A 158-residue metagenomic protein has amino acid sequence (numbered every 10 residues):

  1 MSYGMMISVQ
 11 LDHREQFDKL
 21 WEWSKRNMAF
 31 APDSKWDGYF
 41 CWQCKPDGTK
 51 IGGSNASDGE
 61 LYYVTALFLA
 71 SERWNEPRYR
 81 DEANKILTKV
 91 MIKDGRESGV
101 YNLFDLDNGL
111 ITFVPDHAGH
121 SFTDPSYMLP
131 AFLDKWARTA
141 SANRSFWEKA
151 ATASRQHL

Functional and structural regions predicted by a protein language model:
M1-E60, A66, R73-E76: N-terminal carbohydrate-binding/catalytic regions of secreted carbohydrate-active enzymes
D33, D37, G52-D58, P77-L158: Extended ligand-binding clefts on enzyme/binding-domain cores
